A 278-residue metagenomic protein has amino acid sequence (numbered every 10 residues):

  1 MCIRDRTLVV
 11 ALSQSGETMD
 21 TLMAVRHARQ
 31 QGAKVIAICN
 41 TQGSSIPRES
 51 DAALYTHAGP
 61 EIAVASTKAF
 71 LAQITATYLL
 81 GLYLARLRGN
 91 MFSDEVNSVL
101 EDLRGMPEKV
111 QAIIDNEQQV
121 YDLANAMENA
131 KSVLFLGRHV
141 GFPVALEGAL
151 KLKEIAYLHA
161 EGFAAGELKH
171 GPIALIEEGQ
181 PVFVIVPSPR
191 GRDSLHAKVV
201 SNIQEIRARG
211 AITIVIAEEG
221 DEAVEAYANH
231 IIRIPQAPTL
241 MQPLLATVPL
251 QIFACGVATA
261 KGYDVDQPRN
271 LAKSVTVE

Functional and structural regions predicted by a protein language model:
R4-E278: A SIS-like phosphosugar-recognition module
